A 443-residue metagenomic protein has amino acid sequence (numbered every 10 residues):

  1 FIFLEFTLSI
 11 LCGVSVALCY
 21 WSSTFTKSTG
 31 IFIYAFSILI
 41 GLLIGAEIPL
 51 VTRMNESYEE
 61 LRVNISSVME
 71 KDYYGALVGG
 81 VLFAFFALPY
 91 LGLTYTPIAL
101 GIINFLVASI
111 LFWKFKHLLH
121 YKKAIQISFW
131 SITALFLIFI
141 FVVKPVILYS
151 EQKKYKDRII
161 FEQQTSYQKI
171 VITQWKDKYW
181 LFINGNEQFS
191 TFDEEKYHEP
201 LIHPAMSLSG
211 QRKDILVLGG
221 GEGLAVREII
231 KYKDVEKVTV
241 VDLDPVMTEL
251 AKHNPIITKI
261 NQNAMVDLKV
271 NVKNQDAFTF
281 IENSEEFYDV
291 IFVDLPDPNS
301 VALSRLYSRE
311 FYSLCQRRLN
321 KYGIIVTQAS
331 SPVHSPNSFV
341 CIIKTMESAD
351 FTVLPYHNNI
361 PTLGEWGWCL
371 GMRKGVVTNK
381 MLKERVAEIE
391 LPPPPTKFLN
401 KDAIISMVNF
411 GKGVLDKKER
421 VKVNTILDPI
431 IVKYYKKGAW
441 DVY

Functional and structural regions predicted by a protein language model:
F1-N186, S190-P245, E249-T258, Q262-P361 (+2 more regions): Alpha-helical transmembrane segments of multi-pass membrane proteins
G375-Y443: SAM/dcSAM-binding transferase cores
